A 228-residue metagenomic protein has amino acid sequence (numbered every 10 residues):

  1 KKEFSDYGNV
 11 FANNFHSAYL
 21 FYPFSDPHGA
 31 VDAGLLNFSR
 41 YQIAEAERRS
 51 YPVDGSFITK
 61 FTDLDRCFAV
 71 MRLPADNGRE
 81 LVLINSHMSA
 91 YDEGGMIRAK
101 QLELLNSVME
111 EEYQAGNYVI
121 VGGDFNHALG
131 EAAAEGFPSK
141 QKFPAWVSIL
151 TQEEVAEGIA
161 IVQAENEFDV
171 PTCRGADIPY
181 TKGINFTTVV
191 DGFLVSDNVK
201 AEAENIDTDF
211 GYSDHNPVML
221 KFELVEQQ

Functional and structural regions predicted by a protein language model:
K1-M88, D207: Structured beta-strand-rich core segments of catalytic domains in phosphoester-bond hydrolases
K1-S5, F38, M71, E80-S86 (+4 more regions): Active-site beta-strand/loop signature of hydrolases that rely on acidic residues for catalysis
H28-A30, G94, F210-N216: Solvent-exposed loop/turn segments connecting transmembrane beta-strands in outer-membrane beta-barrel proteins
D32-L35, L64-V70, T187-G192, D214-M219: Short hydrophobic/aromatic beta-strand or adjacent loop that forms the aromatic wall/cage of a ligand/substrate-binding
Y41-I43, N198-V199, V225: Solvent-exposed coil/turn segments that connect beta secondary-structure elements in extracytoplasmic/periplasmic
D76, Y91, V225-Q227: Short coil/turn motifs at secondary-structure junctions
D92-E93, I97-N198: Metal-dependent phosphoesterases centered on the DNase I-like endonuclease/exonuclease/phosphatase
V199-D209: Low-complexity, intrinsically disordered Gly/Pro/Thr-rich segments
